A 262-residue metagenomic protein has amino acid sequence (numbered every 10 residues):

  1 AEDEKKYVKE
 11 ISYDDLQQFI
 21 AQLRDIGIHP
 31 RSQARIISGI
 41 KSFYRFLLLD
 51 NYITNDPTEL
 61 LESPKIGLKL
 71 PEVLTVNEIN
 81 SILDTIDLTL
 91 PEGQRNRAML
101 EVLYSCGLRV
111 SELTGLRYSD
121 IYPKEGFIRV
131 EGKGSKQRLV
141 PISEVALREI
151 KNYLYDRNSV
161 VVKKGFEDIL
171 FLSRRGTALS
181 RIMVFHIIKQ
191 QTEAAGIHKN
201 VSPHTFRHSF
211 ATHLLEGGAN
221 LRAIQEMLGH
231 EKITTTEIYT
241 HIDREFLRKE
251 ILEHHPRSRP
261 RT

Functional and structural regions predicted by a protein language model:
A1-T262: Conserved catalytic core of the tyrosine transesterase superfamily
